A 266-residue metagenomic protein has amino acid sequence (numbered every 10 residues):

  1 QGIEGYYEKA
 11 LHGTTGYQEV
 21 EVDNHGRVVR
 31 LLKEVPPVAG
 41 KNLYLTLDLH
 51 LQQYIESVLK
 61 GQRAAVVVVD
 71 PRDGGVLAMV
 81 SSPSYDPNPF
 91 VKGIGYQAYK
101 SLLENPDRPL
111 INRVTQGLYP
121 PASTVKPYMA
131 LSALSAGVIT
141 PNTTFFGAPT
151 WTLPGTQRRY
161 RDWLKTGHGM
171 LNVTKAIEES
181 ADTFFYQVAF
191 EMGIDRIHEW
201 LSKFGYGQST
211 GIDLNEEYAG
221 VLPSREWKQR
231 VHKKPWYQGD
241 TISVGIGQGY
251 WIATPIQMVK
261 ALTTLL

Functional and structural regions predicted by a protein language model:
Q1-G40, A78, V259: Small/polar-residue-rich segments within soluble enzyme cores
Y7, I55-E56, L201, L262: A generic alpha-helix structural signal
V22-L32, R72-S123, Y128-L266: Beta-lactam-recognizing serine transpeptidase/beta-lactamase-like catalytic domain environment
H25-A65, V69: Conserved, well-ordered alpha-helix/loop/beta-strand core segments that scaffold catalytic motifs
